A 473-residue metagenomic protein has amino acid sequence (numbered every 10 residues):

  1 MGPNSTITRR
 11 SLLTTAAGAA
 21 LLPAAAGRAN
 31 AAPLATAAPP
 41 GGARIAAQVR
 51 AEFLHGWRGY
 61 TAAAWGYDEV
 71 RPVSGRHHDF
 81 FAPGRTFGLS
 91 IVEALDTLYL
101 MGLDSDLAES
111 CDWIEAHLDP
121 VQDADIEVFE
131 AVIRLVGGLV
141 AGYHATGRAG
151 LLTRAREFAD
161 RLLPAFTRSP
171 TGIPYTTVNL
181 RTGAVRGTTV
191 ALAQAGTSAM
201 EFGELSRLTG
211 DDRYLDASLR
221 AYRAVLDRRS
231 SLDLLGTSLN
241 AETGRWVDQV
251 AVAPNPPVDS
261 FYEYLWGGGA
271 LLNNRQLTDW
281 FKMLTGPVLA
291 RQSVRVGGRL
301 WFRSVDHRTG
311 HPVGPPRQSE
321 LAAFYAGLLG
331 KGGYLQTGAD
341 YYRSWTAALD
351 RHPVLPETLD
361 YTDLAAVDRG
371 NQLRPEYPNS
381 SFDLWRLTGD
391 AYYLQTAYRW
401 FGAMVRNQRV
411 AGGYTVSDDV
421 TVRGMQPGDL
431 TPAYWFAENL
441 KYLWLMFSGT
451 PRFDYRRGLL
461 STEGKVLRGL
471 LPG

Functional and structural regions predicted by a protein language model:
M1-I7, A17-A24, N30-A32: N-terminal secretory signal peptides
A24-A25, G187: A short, hydrophobic/aromatic-rich structural module that often spans a beta strand with its adjoining loop
A32-G473: Glycan-recognition and catalytic cores of secretory/periplasmic carbohydrate-active enzymes
